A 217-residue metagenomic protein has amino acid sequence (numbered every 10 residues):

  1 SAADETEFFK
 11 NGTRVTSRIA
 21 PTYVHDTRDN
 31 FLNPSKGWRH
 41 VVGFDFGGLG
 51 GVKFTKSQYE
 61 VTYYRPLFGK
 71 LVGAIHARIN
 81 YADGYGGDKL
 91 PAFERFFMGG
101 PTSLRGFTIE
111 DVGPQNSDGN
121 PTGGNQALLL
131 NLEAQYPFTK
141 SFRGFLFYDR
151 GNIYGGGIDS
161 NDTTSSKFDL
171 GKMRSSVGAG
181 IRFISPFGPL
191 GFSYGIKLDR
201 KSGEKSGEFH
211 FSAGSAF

Functional and structural regions predicted by a protein language model:
S1-S141, L146-T164: C-terminal outer-membrane beta-barrel translocator/porin domains of Gram-negative envelope proteins and their
A20, I181-L190, S206-F217: Outer-membrane beta-barrel "beta-signal"
K53, G203-E204: Short, solvent-exposed loop/turn segments at secondary-structure boundaries
G124-L128, L132, M173-V177, E204-K205: Outer/extracellular conduits and scaffolds centered on Gram-negative outer-membrane beta-barrels
Y136, N152-Y154, I181-P189, I196: Short leucine-rich amphipathic alpha-helical surface patches
G144-F147, P189-G195: Conserved active-site loop/cleft motifs that coordinate metal ions or position small ligands
D159-G180: A short alpha/beta connector and helix-capping loop motif
D169, D199-G203: Short proline/glycine-enriched turn/loop segments at secondary-structure junctions
